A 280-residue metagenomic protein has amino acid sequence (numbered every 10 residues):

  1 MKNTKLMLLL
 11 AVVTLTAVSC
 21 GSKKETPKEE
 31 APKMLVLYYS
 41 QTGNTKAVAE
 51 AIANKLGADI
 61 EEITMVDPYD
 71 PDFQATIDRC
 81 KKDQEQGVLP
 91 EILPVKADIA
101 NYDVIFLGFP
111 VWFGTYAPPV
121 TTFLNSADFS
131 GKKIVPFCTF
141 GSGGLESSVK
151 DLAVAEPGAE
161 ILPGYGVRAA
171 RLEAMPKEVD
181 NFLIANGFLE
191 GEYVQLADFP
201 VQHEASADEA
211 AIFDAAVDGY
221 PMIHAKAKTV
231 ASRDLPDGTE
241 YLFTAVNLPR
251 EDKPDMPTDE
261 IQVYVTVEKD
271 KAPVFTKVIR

Functional and structural regions predicted by a protein language model:
M1-M7: Bacterial N-terminal signal peptides that target proteins for export
T16-S19: C-terminal motif of bacterial Sec signal peptides marking the signal peptidase cleavage site
K24-L107, G114-Y116, T121, A210 (+4 more regions): N-terminal beta1-alpha1-beta2 submodule of the flavodoxin-like/Rossmannoid cofactor-binding fold
N54, I99, N125-G131, A155-E156: Short, conserved loop/helix-junction motifs that constitute active-site signature segments in enzyme catalytic cores
V135-A174: Short, glycine-/small-residue-rich phosphate/pyrophosphate-handling segment
A159, F199-A207, K253-R280: Compact beta-sheet-dominated globular domain cores
R168-G191: C-terminal helix of von Willebrand factor
A185-P221: N-terminal trafficking/processing presequences and adjacent post-cleavage segments of proteins routed to secretion
